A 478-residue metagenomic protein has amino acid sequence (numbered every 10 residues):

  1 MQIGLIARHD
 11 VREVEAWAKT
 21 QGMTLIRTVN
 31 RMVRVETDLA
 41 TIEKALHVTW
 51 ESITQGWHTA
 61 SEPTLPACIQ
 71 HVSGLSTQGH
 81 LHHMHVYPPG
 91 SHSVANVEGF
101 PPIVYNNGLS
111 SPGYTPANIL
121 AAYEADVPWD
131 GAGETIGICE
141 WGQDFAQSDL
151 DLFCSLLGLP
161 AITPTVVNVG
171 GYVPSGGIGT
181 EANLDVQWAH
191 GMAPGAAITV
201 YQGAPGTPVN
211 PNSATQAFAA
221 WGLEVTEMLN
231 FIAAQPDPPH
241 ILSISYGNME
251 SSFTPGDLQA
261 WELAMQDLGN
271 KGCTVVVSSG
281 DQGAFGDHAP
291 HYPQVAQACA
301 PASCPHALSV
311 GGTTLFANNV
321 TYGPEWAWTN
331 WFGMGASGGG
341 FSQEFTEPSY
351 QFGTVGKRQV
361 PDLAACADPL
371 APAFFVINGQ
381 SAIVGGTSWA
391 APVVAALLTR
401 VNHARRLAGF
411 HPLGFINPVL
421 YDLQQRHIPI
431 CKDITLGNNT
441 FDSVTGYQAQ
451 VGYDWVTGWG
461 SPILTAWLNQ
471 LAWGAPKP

Functional and structural regions predicted by a protein language model:
M1-V29, R34, L39-V310, A336-G386 (+5 more regions): Substrate-binding/charge-relay-adjacent region of secreted/lumenal peptidase catalytic domains
I162-T163, V276, S309-G312, A317-E325 (+2 more regions): Acidic/polar loop patches that form or flank catalytic/metal-binding clefts of enzymes that bind anionic ligands
G179-E181, Y322-A327, Q448: Short, surface-exposed amphipathic charged segments that create phosphate/polyanion-binding patches used for binding
N319, G379-S381, G452: Detector for glycine-centered tight turns/loop "hinges" at secondary-structure junctions
T321-G339: Short, surface-exposed polybasic-and-hydrophobic patches located at secondary-structure transitions
Y350, N402-W455: An often Trp-containing, charged/polar helix-loop segment at the C-terminal end of enzyme catalytic cores
L397: Walker A/P-loop NTP-binding active-site region of P-loop NTPases, recognizing the glycine-rich GxxxxGKT/S
